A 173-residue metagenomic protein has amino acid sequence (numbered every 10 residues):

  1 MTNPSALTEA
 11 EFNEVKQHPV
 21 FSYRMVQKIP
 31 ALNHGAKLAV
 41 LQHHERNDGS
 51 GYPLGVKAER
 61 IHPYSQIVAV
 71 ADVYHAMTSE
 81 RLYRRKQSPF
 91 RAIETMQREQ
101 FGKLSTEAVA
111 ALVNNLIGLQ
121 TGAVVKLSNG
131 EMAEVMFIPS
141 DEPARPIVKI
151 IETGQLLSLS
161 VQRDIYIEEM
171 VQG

Functional and structural regions predicted by a protein language model:
M1-G173: Histidine- and acidic-residue-rich, metal-dependent catalytic cores
